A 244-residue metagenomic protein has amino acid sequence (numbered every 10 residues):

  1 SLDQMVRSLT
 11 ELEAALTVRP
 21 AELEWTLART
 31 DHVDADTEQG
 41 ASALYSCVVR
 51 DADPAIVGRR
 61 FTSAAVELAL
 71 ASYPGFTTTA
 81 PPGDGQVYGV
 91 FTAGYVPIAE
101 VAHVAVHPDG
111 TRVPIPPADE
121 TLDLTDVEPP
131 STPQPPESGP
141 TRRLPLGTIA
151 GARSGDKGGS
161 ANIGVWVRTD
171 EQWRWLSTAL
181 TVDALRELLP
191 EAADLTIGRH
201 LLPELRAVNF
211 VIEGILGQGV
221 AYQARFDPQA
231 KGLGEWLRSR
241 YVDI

Functional and structural regions predicted by a protein language model:
S1-P133, D170, R186-L202: C-terminal non-catalytic interaction/assembly regions of soluble proteins
A41, K157-G159, E204: Short flexible coil/turn linkers enriched for glycine and charged/polar residues that connect secondary-structure
S46-V48, N162-W166, N209-V211: Structured core elements
R59-F61, S177, A221-A224: Short acidic, glycine/serine/threonine-rich loops at helix termini
Q134-A152: Structured beta-strand/loop patches that form or line metal/cofactor-binding pockets in enzymes
A152-E171: Conserved phosphate/anionic-ligand binding catalytic regions in large, soluble enzymes, centered on
L176-D183: Short Gly/aromatic-enriched secondary-structure transition segments
E191-I244: Helix-rich interaction surfaces within compact, conserved domain-sized segments that mediate assembly or partner
